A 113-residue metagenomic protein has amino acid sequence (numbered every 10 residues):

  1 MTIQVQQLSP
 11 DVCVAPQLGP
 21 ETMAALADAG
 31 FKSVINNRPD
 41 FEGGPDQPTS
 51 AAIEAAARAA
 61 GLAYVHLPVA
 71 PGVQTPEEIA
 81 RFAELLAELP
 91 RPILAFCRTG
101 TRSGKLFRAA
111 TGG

Functional and structural regions predicted by a protein language model:
M1-I93, R102-G113: Cys-dependent protein tyrosine phosphatase-like superfamily
C97: Short cysteine clusters
